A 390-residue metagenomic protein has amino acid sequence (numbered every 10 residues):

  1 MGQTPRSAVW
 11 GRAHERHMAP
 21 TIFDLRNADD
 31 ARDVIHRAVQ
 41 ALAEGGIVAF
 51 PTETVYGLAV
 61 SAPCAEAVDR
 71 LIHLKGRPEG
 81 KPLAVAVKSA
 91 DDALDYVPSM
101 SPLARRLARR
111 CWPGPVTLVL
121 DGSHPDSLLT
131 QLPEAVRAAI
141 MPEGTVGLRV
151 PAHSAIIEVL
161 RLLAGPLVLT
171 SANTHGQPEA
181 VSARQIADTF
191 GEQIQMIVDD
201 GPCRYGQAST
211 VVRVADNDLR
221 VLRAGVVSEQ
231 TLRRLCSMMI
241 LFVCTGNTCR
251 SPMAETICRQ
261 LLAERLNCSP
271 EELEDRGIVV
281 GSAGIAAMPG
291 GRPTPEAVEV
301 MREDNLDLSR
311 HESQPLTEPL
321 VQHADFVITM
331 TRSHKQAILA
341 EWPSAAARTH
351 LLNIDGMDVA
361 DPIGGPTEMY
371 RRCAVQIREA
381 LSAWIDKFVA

Functional and structural regions predicted by a protein language model:
G2-R12: Extreme N-terminal basic, low-complexity initiation segments that serve as generic localization/processing leaders
W10-V243: Active-site-adjacent structural elements in enzyme catalytic cores
T21, P166, M196, V279 (+2 more regions): Conserved beta-strand segments of alpha/beta enzyme cores
F23, L148, V211, L308 (+3 more regions): Short clusters of hydrophobic/aromatic residues that line enzyme substrate/ligand-binding pockets
K75, L262-L266, I338-W342: Conserved hydrophobic residues forming the short capping helix/wall of the S-adenosyl-L-methionine
E134, A138, L167, A172-T174 (+3 more regions): Phosphate-binding/catalytic loops
S237-H323, D386-A390: Conserved active-site segments centered on acidic
